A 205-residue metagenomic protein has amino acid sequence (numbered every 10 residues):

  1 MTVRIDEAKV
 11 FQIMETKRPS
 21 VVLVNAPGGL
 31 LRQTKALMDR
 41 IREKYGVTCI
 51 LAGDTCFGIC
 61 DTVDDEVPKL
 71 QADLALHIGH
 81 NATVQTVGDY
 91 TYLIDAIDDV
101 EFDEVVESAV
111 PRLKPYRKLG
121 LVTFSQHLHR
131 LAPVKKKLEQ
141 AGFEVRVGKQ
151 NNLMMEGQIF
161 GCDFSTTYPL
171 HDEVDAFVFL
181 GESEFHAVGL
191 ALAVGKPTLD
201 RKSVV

Functional and structural regions predicted by a protein language model:
M1-K69, L74, G79: Metallocofactor- and cofactor-centric catalytic cores in central/energy metabolism, strongly enriched
V3, N25-K35, T55-I59, I78-V84 (+4 more regions): Gly/Ser/Thr-rich loops at beta-strand to alpha-helix junctions that form or flank small-molecule/cofactor-binding
Y45, Q71, V87-D89, A141 (+1 more regions): Short, structured coil segments at secondary-structure junctions
C49-G53, H77-I78, L93, V145-Q150 (+2 more regions): General beta-strand structural signal in soluble alpha/beta enzymes
L51-A109, G157-P169: Cofactor- and metal-binding active-site motifs of prokaryotic enzymes that mediate redox/radical or nucleophilic
Y90-Q158: Intrinsically disordered, low-complexity linker/loop segments enriched in Gly/Pro and charged/polar residues
K136-G189: Loop-centered beta-sheet repeat module
V204-V205: Conserved small/polar residues in nucleotide/adenosyl-binding loops
